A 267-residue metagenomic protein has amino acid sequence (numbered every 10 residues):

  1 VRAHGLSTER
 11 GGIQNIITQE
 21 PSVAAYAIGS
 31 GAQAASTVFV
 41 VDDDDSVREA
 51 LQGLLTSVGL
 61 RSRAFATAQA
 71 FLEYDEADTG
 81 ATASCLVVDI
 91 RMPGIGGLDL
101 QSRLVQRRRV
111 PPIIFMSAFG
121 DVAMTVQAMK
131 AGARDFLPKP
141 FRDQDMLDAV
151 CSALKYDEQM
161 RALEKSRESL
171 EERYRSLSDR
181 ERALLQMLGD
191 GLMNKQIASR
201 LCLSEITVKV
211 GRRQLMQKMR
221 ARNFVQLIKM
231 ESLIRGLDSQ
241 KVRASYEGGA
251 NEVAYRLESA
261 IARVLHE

Functional and structural regions predicted by a protein language model:
A34-V47, L51-L55, A68, L86-D89 (+1 more regions): Conserved acidic segment of CheY-like receiver
A64-C85: Acidic, metal-coordinating helix/loop segments flanking the phosphotransfer/catalytic sites of two-component signaling
A66-T67, P93-L100: Acidic catalytic/metal-coordinating carboxylates
E73, L98-R109, Q127: Short amphipathic alpha-helix used as the core "switch/output" element in two-component signaling
D121-A123, L137, F141-C151, Q196 (+1 more regions): C-terminal output helix
M193-Q226: Recognition helix of helix-turn-helix DNA-binding domains
Q214-E267: Basic, Lys/Arg-enriched C-terminal extension of HTH/homeodomain DNA-binding domains
